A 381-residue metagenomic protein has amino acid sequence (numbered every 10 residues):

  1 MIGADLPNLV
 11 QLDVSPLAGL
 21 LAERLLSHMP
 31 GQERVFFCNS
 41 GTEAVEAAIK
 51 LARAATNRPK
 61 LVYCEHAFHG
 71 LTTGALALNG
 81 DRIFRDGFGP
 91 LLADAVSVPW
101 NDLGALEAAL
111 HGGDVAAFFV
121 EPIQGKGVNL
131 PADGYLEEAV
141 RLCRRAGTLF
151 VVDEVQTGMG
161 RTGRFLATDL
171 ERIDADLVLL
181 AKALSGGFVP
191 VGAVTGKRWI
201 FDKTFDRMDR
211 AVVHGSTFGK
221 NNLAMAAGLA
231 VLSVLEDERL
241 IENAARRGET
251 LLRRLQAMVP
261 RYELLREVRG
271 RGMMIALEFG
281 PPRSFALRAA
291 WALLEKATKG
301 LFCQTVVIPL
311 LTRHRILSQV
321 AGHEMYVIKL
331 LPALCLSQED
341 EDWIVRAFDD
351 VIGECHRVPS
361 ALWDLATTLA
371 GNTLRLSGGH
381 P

Functional and structural regions predicted by a protein language model:
M1-P381: Conserved N-terminal phosphate-binding loop of PLP-dependent enzymes in the Aspartate aminotransferase
